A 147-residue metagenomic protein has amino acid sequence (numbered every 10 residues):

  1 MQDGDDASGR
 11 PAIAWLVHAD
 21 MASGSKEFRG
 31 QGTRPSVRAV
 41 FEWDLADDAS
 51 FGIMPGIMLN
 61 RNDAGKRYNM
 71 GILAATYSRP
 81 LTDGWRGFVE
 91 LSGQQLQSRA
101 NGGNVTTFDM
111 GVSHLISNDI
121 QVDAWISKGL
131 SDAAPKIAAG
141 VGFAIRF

Functional and structural regions predicted by a protein language model:
M1-D3, W43, R79, H114 (+2 more regions): Residue-level signature of outer-membrane beta-barrel architecture
G4-D6, G24-G30, N62-K66, Q97-N101 (+1 more regions): Outer-membrane beta-barrel domain signature
D5-A7, D47-F51, D83-V89, I116-A124: Repeated loop/turn-to-beta-strand initiation elements of outer-membrane beta-barrel proteins
P11, R29-P35, R67-G71, N104-F108 (+1 more regions): Residues that define the transmembrane beta-barrel architecture of outer-membrane proteins
I13-V17, I53-P55, V89, V112 (+1 more regions): Membrane-embedded beta-strand positions of outer-membrane beta-barrel proteins
V17-S25, I57-R61, R79, G93-Q97 (+2 more regions): Transmembrane beta-strands of outer-membrane beta-barrel pores
V37-A39, L73-A75, M110, V122 (+1 more regions): Membrane-embedded beta-strands of outer-membrane beta-barrel proteins, especially the hydrophobic/small aromatic
S113-H114, P135-F147: Outer-membrane beta-barrel "beta-signal"
